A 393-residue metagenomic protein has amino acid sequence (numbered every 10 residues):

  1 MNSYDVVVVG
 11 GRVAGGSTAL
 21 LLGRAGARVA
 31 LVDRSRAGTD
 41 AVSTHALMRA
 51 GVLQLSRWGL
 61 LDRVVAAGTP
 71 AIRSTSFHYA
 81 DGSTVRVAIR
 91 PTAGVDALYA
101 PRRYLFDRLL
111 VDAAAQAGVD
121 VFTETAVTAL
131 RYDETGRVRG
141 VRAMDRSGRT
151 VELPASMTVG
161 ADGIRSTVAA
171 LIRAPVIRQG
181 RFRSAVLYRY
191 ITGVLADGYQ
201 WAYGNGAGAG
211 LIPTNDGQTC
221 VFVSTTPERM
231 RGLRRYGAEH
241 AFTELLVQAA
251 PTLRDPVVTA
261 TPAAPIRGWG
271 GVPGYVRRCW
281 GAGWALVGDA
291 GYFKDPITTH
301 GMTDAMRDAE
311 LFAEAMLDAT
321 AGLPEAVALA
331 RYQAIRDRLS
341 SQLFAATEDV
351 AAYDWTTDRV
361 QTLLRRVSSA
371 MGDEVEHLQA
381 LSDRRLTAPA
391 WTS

Functional and structural regions predicted by a protein language model:
M1-A14: Beta1/beta-strand and adjacent pyrophosphate-binding region of the FAD-binding site in flavoprotein oxidoreductases
V9, G23-S43: Glycine-rich FAD pyrophosphate-binding loop
A14, A37, R165: Conserved Rossmann-like nucleotide-cofactor binding loop
V42-A80: N-terminal FAD cofactor-binding segment of flavoenzymes
T92-D112, R189, L233-G237: Short beta-strand to alpha-helix junction loop
A113-T252: Predominantly flavin-linked oxidoreductase catalytic cores and closely associated redox partners
R234-A315, A319, P324-A326: FAD/FMN-dependent oxidoreductases across multiple families
T259, E314-S393: C-terminal helical "tail/cap" subdomain of flavin- and related membrane-associated enzymes
